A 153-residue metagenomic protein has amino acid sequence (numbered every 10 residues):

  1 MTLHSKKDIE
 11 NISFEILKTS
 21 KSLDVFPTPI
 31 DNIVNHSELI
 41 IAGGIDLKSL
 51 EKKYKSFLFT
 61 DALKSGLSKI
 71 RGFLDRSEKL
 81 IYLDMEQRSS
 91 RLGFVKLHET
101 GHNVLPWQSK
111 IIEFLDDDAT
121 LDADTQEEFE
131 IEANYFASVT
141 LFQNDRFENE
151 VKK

Functional and structural regions predicted by a protein language model:
M1-K153: Active-site hotspot residues in diverse enzymes, especially metal/ion-binding acidic/histidine motifs
